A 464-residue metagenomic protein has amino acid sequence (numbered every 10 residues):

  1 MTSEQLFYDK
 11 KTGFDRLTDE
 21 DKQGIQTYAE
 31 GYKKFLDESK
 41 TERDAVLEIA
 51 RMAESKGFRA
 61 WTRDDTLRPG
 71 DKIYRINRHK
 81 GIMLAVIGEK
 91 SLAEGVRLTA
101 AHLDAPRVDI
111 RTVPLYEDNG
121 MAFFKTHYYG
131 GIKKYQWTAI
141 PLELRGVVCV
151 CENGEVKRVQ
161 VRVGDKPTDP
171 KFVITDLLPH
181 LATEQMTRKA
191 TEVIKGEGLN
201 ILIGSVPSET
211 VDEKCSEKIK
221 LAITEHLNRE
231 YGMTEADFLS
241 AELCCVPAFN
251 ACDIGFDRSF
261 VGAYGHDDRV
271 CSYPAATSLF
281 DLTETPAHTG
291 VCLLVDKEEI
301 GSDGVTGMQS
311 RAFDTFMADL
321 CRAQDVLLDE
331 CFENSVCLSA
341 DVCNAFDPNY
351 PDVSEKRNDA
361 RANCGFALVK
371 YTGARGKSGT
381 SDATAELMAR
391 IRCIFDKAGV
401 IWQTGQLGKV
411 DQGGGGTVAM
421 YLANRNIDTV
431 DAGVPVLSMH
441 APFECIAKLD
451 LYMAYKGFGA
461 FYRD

Functional and structural regions predicted by a protein language model:
M1-D464: N-terminal hydrophobic/helix-forming segments and targeting peptides
